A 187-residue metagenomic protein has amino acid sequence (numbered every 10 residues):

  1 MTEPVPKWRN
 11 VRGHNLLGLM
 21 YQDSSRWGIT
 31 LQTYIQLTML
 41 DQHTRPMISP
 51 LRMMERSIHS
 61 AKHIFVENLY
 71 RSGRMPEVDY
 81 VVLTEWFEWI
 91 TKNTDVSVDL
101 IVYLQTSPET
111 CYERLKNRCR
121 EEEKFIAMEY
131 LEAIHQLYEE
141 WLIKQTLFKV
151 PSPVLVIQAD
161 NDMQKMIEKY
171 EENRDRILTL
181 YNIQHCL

Functional and structural regions predicted by a protein language model:
M1-T33, L37-T38, I64-E67: Conserved substrate/cofactor phosphate-moiety recognition/catalytic segment in nucleotide-dependent phosphotransferases
P4-K7, I58-S60, T106-T110, N161-M163: Conserved nucleotide-binding/hydrolysis micro-motifs of P-loop NTPases
L31-Q32, Q36-P76, V102: A basic- and aromatic-enriched beta-loop-alpha substructure that forms the phosphate/nucleotide- and DNA/RNA-contacting
T44-I48, K92-S97, L147: Conserved catalytic network of the ASCE P-loop NTPase/AAA+ motor domain
P50, V98, P151-P153: A generic structural signal for alpha->beta connector loops
M53-M54, I101-Q105, V154-A159: Extended hydrophobic secondary-structure segments that form protein cores and membrane-embedded regions
K62-L137: A glycine- and Lys/Arg-enriched "phosphate-lid" helix/loop adjacent to the NTP-binding pocket of small-molecule kinases
Y112-L187: NTP-dependent small-molecule kinase module
